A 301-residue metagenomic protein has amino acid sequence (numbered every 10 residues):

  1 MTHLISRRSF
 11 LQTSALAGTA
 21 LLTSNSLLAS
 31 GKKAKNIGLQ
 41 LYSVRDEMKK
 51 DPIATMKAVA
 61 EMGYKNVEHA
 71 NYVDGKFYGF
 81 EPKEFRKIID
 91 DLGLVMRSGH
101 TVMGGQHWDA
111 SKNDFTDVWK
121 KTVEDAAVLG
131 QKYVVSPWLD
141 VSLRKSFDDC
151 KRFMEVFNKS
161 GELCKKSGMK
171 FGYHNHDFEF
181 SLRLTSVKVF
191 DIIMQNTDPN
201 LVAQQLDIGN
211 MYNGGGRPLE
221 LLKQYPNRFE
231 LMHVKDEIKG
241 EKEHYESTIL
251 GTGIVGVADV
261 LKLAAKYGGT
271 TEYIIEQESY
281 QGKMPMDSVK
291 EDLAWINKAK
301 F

Functional and structural regions predicted by a protein language model:
T2-L4, R8-G38, R45-M56, A60 (+2 more regions): Histidine-acidic metal/acid-base catalytic patches
S14-G18, N25, W108-A203, M286: Active-site acidic/histidine proton-transfer and metal-coordination neighborhood in alpha/beta enzyme cores
L16, K65-N66, V95, K132 (+2 more regions): Residue-level detector of anion-binding/catalytic polar loops
K32, M56-E61, Y78-R97, K120-G130 (+4 more regions): Acidic (Asp/Glu)-rich catalytic clusters
G38-Q40, E68, G172, Q205: Conserved Rossmann-like nucleotide-binding pocket used by diverse enzymes that bind dinucleotide cofactors
V44-K50, A70-E81, G104-T116, V141-K145 (+5 more regions): Acidic-and-aromatic substrate-binding clefts and catalytic sites of carbohydrate-active enzymes
S98-G104: A short, structured active-site edge motif that brings together acidic residues
